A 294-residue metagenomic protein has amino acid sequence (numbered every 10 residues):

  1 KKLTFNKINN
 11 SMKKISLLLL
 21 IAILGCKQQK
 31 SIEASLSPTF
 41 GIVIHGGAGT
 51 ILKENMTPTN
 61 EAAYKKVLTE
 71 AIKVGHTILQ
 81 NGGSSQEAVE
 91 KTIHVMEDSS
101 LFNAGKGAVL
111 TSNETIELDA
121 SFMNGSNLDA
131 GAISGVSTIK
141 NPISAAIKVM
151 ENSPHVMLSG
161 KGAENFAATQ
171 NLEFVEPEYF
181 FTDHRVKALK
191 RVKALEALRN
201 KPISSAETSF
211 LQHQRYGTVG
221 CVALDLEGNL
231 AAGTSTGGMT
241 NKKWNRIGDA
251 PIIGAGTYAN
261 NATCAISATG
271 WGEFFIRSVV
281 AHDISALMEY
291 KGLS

Functional and structural regions predicted by a protein language model:
K1-S37: Bacterial Sec-dependent N-terminal signal peptides
Q29-S294: Alpha/propeptide regions of enzymes that mature by internal proteolysis
